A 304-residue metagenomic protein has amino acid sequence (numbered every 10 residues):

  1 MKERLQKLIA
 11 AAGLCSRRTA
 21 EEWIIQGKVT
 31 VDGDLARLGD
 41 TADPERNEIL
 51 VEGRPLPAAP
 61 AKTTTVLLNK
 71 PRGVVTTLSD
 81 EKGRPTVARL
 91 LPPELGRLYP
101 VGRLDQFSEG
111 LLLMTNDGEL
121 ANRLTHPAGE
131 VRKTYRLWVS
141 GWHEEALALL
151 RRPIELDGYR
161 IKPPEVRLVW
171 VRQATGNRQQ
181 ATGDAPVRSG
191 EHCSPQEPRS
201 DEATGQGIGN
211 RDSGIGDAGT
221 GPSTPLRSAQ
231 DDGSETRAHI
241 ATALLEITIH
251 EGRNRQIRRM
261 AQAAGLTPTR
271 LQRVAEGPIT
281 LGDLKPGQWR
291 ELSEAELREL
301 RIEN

Functional and structural regions predicted by a protein language model:
M1-N47: A basic, amphipathic helix-loop patch mediating RNA/tRNA/ribosome contacts
E3-K7, G83-V87, T182, P222: Secondary-structure junction/capping motif
C15, R132, P225-R227: Generic structural microfeature
K28, L38-Q173, E235-N304: RNA pseudouridine synthases
V169-H239, R298-N304: Intrinsic disorder/low-complexity segments
